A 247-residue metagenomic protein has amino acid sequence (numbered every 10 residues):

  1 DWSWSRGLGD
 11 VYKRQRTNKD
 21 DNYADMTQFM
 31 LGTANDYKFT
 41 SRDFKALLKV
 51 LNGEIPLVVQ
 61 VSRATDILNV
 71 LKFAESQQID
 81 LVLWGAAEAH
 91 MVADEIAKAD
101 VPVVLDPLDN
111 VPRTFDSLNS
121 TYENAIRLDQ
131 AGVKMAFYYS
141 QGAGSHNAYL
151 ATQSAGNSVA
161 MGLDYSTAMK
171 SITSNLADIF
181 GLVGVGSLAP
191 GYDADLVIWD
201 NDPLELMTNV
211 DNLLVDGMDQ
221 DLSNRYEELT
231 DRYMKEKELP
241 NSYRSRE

Functional and structural regions predicted by a protein language model:
D1-Q15: Single conserved hydrophobic/aromatic residue that forms the stacking wall/gate of nucleotide- or nucleobase-binding
Y23-V61: Non-catalytic, charge-rich alpha-helical accessory subdomains
P56, D94-K98, P102, D106-N110 (+2 more regions): His/Asp/Glu-enriched, well-ordered alpha-helical/loop segment that forms or immediately abuts the divalent-metal
V58-S62, D80-E88, P112-R113: Catalytic beta/alpha-barrel core
A64-L68, A86-A93, G144-S145: Active-site environment of divalent metal-dependent phosphoester hydrolases
A64-Q78: Conserved, well-ordered alpha-helix/loop/beta-strand core segments that scaffold catalytic motifs
P190-Y233: C-terminal cap of metal-dependent C-N hydrolases
N241-E247: C-terminal recognition in membrane/secretory proteostasis and scaffolding
